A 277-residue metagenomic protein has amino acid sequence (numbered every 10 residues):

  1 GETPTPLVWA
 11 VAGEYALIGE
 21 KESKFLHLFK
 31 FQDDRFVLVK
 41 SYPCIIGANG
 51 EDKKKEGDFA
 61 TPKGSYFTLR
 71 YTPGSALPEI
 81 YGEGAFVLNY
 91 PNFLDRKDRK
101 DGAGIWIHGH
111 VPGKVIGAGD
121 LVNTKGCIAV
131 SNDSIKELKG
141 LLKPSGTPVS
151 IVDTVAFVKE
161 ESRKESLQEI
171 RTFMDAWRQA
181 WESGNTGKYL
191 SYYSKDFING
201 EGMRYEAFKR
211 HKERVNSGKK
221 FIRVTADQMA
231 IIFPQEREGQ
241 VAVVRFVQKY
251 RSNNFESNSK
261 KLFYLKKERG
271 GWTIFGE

Functional and structural regions predicted by a protein language model:
E2-W106, G113: Gly/Pro-biased beta-strand-loop elements
S23, S41, S65, E83 (+8 more regions): Extracytoplasmic/secreted envelope proteins and their assembly/folding machinery, especially bacterial periplasmic
Q32, D101, I231-Q240, K266-G271: A short, structured loop/turn motif at beta-sheet edges
F59, T72-D175: Exported/periplasmic cell-wall-interacting domains
A60, E213-L262: Surface-exposed, charged secondary-structure patches
S145-T147, T186, G271: Loop/turn elements at helix/coil->beta-strand transitions in domains of secreted/extracellular proteins
S183-G200: Short, well-ordered alpha-helical segments enriched in acidic and aromatic residues
F255-E277: Short beta-strand edge/turn micro-motifs at domain boundaries
